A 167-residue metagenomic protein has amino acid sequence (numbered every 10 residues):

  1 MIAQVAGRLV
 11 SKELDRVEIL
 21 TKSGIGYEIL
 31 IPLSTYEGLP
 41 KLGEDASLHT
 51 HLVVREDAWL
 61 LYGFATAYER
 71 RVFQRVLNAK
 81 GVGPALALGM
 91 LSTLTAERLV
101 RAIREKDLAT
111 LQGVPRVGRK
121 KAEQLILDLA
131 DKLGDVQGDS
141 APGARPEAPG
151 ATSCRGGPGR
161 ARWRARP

Functional and structural regions predicted by a protein language model:
M1-N78: A positional/architectural concept
L52, W59-F64, P84-I103, Q124-Q137: Amphipathic, charged-and-aliphatic alpha-helical interface segments that function as noncatalytic docking
R71-V72, L86, K106-T110, G150-P158: A general alpha-helix detector
V76, L91, L99-R104, L111-Q112 (+1 more regions): A short amphipathic alpha-helix within small helical-bundle interaction modules
Q112-P115, L125: Glycine- and Gly-Pro-enriched alpha-helical subdomains that act as flexible, kink-prone "lid/hinge" or packing modules
L125-P167: Strongly charged, low-complexity linkers/loops
